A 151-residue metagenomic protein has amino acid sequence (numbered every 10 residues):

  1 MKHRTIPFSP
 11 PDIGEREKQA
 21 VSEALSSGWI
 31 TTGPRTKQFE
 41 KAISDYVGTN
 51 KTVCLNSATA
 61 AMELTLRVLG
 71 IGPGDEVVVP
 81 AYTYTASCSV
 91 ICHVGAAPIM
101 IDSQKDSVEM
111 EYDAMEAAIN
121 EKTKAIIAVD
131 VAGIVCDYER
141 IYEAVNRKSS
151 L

Functional and structural regions predicted by a protein language model:
M1-I30, P34: N-terminal "arm"/small-domain region of PLP-dependent enzymes with the aminotransferase-like
R16, Q38, A60, T85-A86 (+1 more regions): Short alpha-helical
A20, C54-S57, A61, T83 (+1 more regions): Generic hydrophobic secondary-structure packing signal
W29-E76, V90-V94, M100-D102: Phosphate-binding glycine-rich loop
R67-L151: PLP-dependent aminotransferase-like
